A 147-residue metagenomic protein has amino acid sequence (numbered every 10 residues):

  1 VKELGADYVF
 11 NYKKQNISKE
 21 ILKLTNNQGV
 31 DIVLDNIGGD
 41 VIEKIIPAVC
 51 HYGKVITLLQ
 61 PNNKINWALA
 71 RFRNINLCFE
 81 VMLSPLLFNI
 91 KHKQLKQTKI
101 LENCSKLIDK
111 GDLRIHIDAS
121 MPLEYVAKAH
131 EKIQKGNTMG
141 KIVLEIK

Functional and structural regions predicted by a protein language model:
V1-L4, I65-F72: Short loop/helix-cap segments at secondary-structure boundaries that form the rim of catalytic
V1-V41: Adenosine-nucleotide cofactor-binding segment
S18, L69-A119: C-terminal substrate-binding/catalytic core of Rossmann-like NAD(P)-dependent dehydrogenases/reductases
N27, K110-A119, A127-K147: C-terminal capping/lid region of NAD(P)-dependent oxidoreductase domains
K44: Short, conserved SAM-binding segment of the class I
V49-C50: Helix-to-beta-strand junctions that scaffold the AdoMet/dcAdoMet cofactor pocket in Class I SAM-dependent enzymes
G53: Glycine-centered, small-residue-biased loops immediately flanking beta-strands in adenine/cofactor-binding cores
